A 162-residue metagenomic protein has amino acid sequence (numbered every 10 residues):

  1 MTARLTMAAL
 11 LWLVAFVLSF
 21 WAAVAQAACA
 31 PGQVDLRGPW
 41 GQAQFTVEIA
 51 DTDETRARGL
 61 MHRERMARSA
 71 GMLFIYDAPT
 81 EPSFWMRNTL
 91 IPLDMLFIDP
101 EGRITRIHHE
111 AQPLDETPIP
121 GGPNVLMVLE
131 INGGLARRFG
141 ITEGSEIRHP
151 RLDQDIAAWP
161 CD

Functional and structural regions predicted by a protein language model:
M1-L5: N-terminal secretory signal peptides that target proteins for export/translocation
A8-A23: Bacterial N-terminal signal peptides
A28-D162: Compact, glycine-rich, soluble single-domain proteins
